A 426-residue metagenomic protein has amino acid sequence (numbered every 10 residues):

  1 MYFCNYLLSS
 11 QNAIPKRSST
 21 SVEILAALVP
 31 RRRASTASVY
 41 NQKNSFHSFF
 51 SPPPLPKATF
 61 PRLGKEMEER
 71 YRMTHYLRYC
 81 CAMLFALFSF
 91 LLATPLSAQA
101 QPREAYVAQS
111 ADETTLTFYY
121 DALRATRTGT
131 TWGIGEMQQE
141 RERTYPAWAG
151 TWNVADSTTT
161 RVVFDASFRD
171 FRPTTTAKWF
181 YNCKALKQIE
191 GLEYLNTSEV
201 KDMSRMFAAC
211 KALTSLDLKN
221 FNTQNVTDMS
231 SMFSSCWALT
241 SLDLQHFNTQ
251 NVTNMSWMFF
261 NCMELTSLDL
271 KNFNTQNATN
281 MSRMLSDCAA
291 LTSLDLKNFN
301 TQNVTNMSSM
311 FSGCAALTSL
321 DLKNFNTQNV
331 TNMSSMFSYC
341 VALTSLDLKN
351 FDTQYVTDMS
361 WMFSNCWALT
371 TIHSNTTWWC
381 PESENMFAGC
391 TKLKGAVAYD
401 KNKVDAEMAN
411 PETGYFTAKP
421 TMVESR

Functional and structural regions predicted by a protein language model:
F3-L7, L25, Q42, H47-F50: Short hydrophobic targeting helices and cationic amphipathic motifs that mediate membrane/organellar targeting
L7-L8, P30-R31: Compositionally biased, intrinsically disordered low-complexity segments enriched in Pro/Arg/Gln/His
R17, R31-R33, R62, R70-R72 (+3 more regions): Basic polycationic patches enriched in arginine
P56, E69-L84: Bacterial N-terminal signal peptides that target proteins for export
C81-A93: Bacterial N-terminal signal peptides
L92-A100: Sec-dependent signal peptide cleavage junction
Q99-R426: Negatively charged
